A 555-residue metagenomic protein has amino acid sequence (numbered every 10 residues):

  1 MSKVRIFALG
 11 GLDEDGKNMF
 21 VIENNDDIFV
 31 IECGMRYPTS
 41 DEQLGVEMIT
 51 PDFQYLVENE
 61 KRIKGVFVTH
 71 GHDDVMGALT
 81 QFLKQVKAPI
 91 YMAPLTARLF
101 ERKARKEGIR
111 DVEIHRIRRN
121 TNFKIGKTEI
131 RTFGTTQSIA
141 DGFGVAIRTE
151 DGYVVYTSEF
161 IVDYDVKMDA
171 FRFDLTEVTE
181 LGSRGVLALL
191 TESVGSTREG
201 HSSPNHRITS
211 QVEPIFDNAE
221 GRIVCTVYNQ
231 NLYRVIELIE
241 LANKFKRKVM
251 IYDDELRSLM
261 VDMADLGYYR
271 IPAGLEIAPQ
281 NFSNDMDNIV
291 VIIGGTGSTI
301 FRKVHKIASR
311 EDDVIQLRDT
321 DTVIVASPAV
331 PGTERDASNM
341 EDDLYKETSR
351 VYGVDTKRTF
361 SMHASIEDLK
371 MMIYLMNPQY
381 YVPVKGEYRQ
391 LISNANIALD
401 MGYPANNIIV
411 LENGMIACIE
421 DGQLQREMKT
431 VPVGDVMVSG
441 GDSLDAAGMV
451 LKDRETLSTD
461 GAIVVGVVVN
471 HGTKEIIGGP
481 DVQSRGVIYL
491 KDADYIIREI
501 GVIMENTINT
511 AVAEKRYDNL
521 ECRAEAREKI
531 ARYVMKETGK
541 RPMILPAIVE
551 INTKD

Functional and structural regions predicted by a protein language model:
M1-F67, H72-S283, R302-D313, R335-S338: His/Asp/Glu-rich metal-coordinating catalytic cores of metallo-dependent phosphodiesterases/hydrolases acting on
E23-D26, R148-D151, N243, I419-D421 (+2 more regions): Short acidic-glycine loop/turn motifs at beta-strand connectors
K61, T128, S183-R184, M286 (+4 more regions): Structured loop/turn residues at beta-strand edges in well-structured enzyme cores
A104, A398, V534: Conserved hydrophobic residues forming the short capping helix/wall of the S-adenosyl-L-methionine
G134, T149, I293-G295, V467-V469 (+1 more regions): Flexible glycine-/small-residue-rich
T197-A326, V330-D355, T359-E499, I503-R516 (+2 more regions): Hard-cation-handling environments
T456-S458, V468, L545-D555: C-terminal edge-of-domain segments
N519-N552: C-terminal tails and terminal domains of large nucleic-acid-associated and other macromolecular-machine proteins
